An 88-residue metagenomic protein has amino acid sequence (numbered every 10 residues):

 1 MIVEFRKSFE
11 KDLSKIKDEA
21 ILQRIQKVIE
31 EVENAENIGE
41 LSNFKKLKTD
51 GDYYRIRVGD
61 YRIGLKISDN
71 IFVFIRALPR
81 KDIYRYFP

Functional and structural regions predicted by a protein language model:
M1-I2, E30, D50, K81-F87: Short, C-terminally biased terminal segments at protein or domain edges
M1-V28: Arg/Lys-rich, positively charged N-terminal/basic patches that mediate binding to nucleic acids
L13, K17-A20, E36-G39, D69: Short coil/turn residues that cap or connect secondary-structure elements
E30-R55: A short, surface-exposed loop/turn module that caps and links secondary-structure elements
L41, V58-R62, K66-P88: Enriched for short, Lys/Arg-rich terminal
